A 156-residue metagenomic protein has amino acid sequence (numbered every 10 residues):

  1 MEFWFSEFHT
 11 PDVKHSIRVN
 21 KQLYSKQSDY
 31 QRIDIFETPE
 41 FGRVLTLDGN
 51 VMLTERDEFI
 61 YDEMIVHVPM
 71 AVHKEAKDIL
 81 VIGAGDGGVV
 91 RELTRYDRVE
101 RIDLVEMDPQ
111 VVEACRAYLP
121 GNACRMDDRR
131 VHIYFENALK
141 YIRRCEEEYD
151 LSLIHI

Functional and structural regions predicted by a protein language model:
M1-E40: N-terminal auxiliary segments of SAM/dcSAM-dependent transferases
E2-W4, L53-I154: The AdoMet/dcAdoMet-binding core of the Class I SAM-like
Y30-Q31, S152-I156: Polar low-complexity intrinsically disordered regions
R43: C-terminal active-site/capping subdomain that shapes the small-molecule cofactor and substrate pocket of enzyme
T46-L47: A general beta-strand register signal
